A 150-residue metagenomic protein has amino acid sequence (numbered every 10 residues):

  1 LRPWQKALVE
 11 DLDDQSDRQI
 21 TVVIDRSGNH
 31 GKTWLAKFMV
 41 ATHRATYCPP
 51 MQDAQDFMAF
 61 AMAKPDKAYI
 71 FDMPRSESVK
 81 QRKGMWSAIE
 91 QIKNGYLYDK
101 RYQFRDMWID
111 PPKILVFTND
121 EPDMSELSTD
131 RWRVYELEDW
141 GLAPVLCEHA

Functional and structural regions predicted by a protein language model:
L1-Q19: N-terminal pre-Walker A segment at the start of P-loop NTPase domains
L8-E10, A54-A59, D99-F104: A generic local structural motif
D17-R44: Glycine-rich phosphate-binding P-loop
R18, H43, K64-A68, P111-P112 (+1 more regions): Short, well-ordered alpha-helix to beta-strand connector turns
V22, A68-D72, V116: Structural motif
F38-R44, M62-A63, Q91, E126: Short, surface-exposed basic-aromatic patches at helix termini and helix-loop junctions that form
T42-G84: AAA+/P-loop NTPase substrate/partner-engagement loops
R75-A150: Replace "adjacent to P-loop NTPase cores in ATP/GTP-dependent enzymes" with "adjacent to NTP-binding cores
